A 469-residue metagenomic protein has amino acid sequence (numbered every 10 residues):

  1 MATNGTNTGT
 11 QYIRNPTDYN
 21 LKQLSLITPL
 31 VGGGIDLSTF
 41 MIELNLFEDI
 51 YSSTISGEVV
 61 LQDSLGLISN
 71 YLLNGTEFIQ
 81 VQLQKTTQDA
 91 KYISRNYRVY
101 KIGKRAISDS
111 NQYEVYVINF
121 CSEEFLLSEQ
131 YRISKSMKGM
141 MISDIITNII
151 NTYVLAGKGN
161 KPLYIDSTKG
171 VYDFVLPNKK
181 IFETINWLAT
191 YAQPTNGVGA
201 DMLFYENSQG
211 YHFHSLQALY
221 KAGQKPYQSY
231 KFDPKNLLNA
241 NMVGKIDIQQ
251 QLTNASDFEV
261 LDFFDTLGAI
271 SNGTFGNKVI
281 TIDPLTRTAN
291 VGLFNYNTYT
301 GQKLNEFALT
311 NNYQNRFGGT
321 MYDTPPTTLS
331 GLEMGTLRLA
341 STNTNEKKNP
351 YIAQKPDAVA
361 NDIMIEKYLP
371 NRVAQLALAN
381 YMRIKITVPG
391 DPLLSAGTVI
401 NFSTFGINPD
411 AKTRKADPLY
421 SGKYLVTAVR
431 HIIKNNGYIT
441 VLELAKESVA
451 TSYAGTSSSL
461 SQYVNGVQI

Functional and structural regions predicted by a protein language model:
M1-N20, A90, F120, P162-D166 (+5 more regions): Interface-prone segments of viral and bacterial extracellular assemblies
M1-R132: Assembly/oligomerization scaffold segments
L46-L72, K235-I469: An acidic/polar, Gly/Ser/Thr-rich interaction patch typically located in mid-to-C-terminal regions of proteins
E58-V60, F120, Q130-N160, L176-F204 (+3 more regions): Amphipathic, non-transmembrane alpha-helical segments in extracytoplasmic/periplasmic proteins
D63, K85, S122-E124, S215-Q217 (+2 more regions): A mature extracytoplasmic/lumenal domain signature
N74-Q82, Y227-S229, D233-L237, G397: Glycine-centered loop/turn motifs
V115-I118, S122-E124, L163-S271, F275 (+2 more regions): Short beta-strand-centered interaction patches in the first periplasmic/extracellular domains of large envelope
E129-I133, Q224-Y227, Y453-S458: Short, charged, solvent-exposed linker or helix-capping segments at domain edges/interfaces that act as flexible hinges
